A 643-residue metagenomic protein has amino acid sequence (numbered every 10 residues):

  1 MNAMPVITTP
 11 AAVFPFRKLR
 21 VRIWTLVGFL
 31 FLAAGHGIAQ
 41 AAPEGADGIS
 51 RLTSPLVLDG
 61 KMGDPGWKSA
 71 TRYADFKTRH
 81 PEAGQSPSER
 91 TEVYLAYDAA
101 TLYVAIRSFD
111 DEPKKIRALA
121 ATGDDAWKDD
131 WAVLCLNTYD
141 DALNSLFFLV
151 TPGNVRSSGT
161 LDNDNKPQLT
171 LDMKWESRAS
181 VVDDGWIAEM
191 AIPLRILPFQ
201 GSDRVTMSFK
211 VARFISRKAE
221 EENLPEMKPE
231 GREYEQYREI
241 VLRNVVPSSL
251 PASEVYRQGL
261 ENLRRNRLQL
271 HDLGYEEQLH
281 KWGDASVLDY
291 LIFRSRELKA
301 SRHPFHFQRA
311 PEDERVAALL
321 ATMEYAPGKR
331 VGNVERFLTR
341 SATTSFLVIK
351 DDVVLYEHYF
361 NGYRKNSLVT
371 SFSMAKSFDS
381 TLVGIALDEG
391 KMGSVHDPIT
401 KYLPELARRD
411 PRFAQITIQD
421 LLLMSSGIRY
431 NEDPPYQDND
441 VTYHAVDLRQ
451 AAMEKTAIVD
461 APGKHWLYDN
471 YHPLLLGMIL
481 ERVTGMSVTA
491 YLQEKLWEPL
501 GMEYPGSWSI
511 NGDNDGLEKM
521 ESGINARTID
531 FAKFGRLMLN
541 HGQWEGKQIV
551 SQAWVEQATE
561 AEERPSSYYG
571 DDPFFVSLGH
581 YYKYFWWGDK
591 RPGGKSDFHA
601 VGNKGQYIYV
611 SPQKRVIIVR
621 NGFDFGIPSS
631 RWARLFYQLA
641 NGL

Functional and structural regions predicted by a protein language model:
R22-G35: Bacterial N-terminal signal peptides
Q40-Q258: Structural preference for beta-rich elements and adjacent junctions enriched in aromatics
P251-Y363, M392, L643: N-terminal leader/targeting segments and the immediately adjacent pre-domain N-terminus
D352, T370-V395, L421, L476-L480 (+1 more regions): Active-site SXXK
V353-H358, T400-K401, P435-P462, M486-P505: Short, charged, amphipathic alpha-helices and their helix-cap/turn boundaries
S380, H472-I479, G523-W544, Q606-G622: Active-site-proximal alpha-helical segments within enzyme catalytic domains
E389-I428, A457, V483-E521, A526: Active-site helix/loop module of the DD-peptidase/beta-lactamase fold, centered on the serine-lysine SxxK catalytic
E503-P505, S509, E560-I617: Active-site Gly/Thr loop motif
